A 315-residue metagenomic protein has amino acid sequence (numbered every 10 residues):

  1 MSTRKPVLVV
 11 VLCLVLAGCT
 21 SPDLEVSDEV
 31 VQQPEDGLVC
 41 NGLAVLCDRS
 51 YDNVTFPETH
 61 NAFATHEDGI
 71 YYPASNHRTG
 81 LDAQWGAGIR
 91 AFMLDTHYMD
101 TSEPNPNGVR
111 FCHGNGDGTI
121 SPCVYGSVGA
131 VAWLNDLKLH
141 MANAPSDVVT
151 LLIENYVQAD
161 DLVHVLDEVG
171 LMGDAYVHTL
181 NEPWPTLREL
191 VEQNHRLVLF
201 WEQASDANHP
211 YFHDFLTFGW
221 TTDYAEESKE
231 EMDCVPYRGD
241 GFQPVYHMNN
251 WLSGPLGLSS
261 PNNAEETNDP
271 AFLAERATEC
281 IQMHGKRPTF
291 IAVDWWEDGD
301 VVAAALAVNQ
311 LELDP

Functional and structural regions predicted by a protein language model:
M1-D23: Secretory targeting signatures
C19-D36: Ser/Thr-rich, Pro/Gly/Ala-heavy low-complexity intrinsically disordered linkers and tails of secreted extracellular
V30-V31, G37-P315: Catalytic cores of phosphodiester-bond hydrolases, prominently lipid phosphodiesterases
